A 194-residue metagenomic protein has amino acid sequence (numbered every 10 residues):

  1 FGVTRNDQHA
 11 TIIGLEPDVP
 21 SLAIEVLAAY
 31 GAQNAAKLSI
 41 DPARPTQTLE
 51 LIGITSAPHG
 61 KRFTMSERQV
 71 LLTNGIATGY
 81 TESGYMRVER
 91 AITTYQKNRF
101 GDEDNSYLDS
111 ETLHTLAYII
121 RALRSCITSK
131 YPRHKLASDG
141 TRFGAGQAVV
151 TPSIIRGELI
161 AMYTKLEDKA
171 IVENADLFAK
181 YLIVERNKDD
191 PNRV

Functional and structural regions predicted by a protein language model:
F1-G53: A glycine-rich, acidic short-motif signal
Q47-V194: Structured, hydrophobic secondary-structure cores that serve as assembly/anchoring elements
